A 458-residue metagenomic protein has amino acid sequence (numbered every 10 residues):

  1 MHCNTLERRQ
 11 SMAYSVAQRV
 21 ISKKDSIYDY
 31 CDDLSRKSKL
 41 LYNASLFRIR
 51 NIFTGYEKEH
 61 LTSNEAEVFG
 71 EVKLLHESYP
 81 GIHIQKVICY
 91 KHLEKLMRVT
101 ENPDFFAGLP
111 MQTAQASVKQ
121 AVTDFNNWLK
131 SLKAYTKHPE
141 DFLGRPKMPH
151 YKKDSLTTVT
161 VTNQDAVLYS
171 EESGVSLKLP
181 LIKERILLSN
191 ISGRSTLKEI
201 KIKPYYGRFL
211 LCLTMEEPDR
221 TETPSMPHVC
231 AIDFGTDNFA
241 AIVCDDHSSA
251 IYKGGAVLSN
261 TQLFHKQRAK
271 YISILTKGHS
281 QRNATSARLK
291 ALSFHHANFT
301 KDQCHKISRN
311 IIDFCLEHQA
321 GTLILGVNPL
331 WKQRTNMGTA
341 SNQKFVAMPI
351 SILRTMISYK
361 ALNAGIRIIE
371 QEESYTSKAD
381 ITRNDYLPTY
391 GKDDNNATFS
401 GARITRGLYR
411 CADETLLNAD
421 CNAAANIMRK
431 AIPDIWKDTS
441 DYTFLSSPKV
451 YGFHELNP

Functional and structural regions predicted by a protein language model:
H2-A116: Gly/serine-rich nucleotide phosphate-binding loop at the start of the catalytic core of nucleotide/ADP-ribose-handling
T5, V16, F209-P458: Positively charged, helix-rich recognition surfaces that bind polyanionic ligands
A17-D25, L179, E184-S189, I251-K253: Generic detection of short hydrophobic beta-strand segments and adjacent strand-loop junctions
S38, S117-F125, L289-H296: Short amphipathic alpha-helical coiled-coil/interface segments
S45, A116-W128, A419-A431: Stable alpha-helical structural segments in soluble proteins, enriched in small hydrophobic residues
L46-F53, E57, F125, L129-T136 (+1 more regions): Long, hydrophobic, amphipathic alpha-helical segments used as structural scaffolds
V72-Y205, A347: Acidic carboxylate diad motif detector
